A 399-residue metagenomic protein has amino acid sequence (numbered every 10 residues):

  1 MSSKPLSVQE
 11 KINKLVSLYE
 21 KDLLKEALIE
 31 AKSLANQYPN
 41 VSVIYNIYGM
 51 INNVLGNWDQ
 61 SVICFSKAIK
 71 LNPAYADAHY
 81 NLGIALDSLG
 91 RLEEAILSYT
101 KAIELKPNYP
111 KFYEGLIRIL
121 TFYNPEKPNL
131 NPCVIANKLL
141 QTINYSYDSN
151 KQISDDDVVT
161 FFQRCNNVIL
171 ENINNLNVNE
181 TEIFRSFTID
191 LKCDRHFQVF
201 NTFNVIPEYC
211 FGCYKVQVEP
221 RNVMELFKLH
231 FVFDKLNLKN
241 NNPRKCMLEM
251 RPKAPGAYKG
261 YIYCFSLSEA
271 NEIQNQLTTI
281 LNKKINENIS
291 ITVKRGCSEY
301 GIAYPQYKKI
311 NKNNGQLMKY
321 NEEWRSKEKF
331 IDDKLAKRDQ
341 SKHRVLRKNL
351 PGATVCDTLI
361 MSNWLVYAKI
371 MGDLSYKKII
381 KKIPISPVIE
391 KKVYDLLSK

Functional and structural regions predicted by a protein language model:
L6-N40, V54: Alpha-helical segment of the N-proximal tetratricopeptide repeat
I12-V16, V43-N53, D77-D87, K111-R118: Conserved alpha-helical positions within TPR/SEL1-like repeat arrays
E114-K399: Structured alpha/beta or helical-core interaction and ligand-binding surfaces enriched in interleaved
